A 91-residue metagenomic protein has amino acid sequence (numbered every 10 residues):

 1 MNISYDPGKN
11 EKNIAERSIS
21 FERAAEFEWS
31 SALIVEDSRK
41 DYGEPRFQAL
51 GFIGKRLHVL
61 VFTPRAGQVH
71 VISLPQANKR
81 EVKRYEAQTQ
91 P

Functional and structural regions predicted by a protein language model:
M1-P91: Ribonuclease/tRNase effector modules and their secretory precursors
